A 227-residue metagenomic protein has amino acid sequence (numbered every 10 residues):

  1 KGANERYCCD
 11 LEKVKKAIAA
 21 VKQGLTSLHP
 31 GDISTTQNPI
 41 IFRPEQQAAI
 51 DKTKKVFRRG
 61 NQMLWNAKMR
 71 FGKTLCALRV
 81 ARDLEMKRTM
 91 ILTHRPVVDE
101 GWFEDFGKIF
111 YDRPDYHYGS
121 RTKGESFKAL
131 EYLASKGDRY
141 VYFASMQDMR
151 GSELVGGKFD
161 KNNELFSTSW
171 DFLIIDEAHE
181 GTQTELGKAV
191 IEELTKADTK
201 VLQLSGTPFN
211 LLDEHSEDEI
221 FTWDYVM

Functional and structural regions predicted by a protein language model:
G2-I40: Non-catalytic accessory segments flanking enzymatic or RNA/DNA-binding domains
G31-N66: Conserved pre-motif I regulatory segment
R58-V80: Walker A/P-loop
R59-N61, S135-R139, V155-F172, K196: Short basic/glycine-enriched coil/helix segment immediately N-terminal to the Walker B
T74-F110, D148: Conserved Walker A/P-loop ATP-binding site and its immediately adjacent core in helicase/helicase-like ATPase domains
Y111-V155: Inter-Walker segment of RecA-like/P-loop motor cores
M146-M149, K161-Q203, T207-F209: SF2 helicase catalytic motif II
E217-M227: Interdomain hinge/linker at the junction between the two RecA-like core domains of SF2 helicases
